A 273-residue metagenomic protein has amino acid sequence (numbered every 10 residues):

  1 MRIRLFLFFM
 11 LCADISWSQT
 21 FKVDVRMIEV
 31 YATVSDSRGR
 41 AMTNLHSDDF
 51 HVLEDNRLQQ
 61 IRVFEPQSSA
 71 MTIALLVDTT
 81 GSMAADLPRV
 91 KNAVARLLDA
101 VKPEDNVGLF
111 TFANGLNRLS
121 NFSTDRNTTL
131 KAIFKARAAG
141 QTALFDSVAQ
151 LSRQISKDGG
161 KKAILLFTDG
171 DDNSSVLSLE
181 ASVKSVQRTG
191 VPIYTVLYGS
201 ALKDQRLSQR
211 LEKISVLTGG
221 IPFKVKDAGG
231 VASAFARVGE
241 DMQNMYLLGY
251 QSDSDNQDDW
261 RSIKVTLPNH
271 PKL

Functional and structural regions predicted by a protein language model:
R2-F8: Sec-dependent signal peptide recognition, specifically the positively charged N-region followed immediately by
W17-L273: Scaffold/interface architecture of coatomer-like assemblies
